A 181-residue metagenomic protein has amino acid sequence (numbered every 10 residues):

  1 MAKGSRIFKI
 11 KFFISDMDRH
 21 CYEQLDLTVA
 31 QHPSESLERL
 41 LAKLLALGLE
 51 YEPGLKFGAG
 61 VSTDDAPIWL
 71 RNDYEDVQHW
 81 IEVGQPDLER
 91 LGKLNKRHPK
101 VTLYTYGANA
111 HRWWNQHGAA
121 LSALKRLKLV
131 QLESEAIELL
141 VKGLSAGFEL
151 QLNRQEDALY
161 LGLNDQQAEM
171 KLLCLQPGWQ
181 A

Functional and structural regions predicted by a protein language model:
A2-H32, T102, A110-L173, G178: Helix-rich interaction surfaces within compact, conserved domain-sized segments that mediate assembly or partner
D16-A59: Acidic-basic catalytic patches of nuclease active cores, encompassing PD-(D/E)XK and other metal-cofactor nuclease
L37, L88-G92, L175-A181: Short, surface-exposed linear segments at secondary-structure transitions and domain or protein termini
G58-D73: Long amphipathic N-terminal alpha/beta scaffold segment
I68-L70, V77-L94: Conserved catalytic cores of phosphodiester-cleaving nucleases, focusing on short active-site segments
R71-E75, N164-D165: Short acidic-glycine loop/turn motifs at beta-strand connectors
E75-W80, P99-T102, R126: Short active-site oxyanion
K93-G107: Mid-length scaffold segments of soluble, non-membrane domains
